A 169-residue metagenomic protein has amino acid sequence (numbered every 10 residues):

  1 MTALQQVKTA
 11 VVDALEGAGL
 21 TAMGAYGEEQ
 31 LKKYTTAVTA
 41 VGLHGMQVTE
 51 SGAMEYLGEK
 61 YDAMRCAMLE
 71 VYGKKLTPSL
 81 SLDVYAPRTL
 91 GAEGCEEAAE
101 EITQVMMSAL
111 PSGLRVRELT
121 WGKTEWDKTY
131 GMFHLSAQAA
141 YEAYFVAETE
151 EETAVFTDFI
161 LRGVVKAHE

Functional and structural regions predicted by a protein language model:
M1-A63, V165-E169: Small/polar-rich, solvent-exposed N-terminal microdomains that initiate assembly or binding
V11, L15, A22, V41 (+4 more regions): Hydrophobic beta-strand residues in large extracellular and virion-surface proteins
V12, E16, E142-E169: C-terminal tail/extension regions appended to the core domain(s) of diverse proteins
Q30, L69-V71, K128: Residues embedded in well-ordered secondary-structure elements
L43-A53, A67, E118-K128: Short amphipathic beta-strand and strand-loop transition segments with alternating hydrophobic
E59-M68, L82: A broadly used, surface-exposed interaction patch
L69-R88, F133-Y144: Oligomerization/assembly interface segments of phage tail-like spikes and tubes
E93-E150: Acidic-leaning, charged glycine-interspersed low-complexity segments
